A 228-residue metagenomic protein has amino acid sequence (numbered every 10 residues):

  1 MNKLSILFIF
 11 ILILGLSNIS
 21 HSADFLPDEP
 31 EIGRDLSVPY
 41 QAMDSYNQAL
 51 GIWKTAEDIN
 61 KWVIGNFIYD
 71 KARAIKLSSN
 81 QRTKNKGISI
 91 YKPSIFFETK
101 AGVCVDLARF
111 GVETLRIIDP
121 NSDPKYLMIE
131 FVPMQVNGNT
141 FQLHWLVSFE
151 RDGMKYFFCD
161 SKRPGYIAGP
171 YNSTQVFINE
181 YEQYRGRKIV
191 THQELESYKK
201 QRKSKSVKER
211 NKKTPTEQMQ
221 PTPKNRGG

Functional and structural regions predicted by a protein language model:
M1-L7: Bacterial N-terminal signal peptides that target proteins for export
L7-G15: Bacterial N-terminal signal peptides
N18-S22: Sec/Tat signal peptide C-region and signal peptidase I cleavage site
A23-T99: Secondary-structure boundary elements
Y40, D44-L50, N60-K71, G111-D119 (+4 more regions): Sec/Tat-exported extracytoplasmic proteins
K92-D119: Mid-length scaffold segments of soluble, non-membrane domains
R109-R185: Hydrophobic/aromatic-rich core segments of domains that either
Y184-G228: Low-complexity, Gly/Ser/Thr/Pro-rich intrinsically disordered linker/tail segments
